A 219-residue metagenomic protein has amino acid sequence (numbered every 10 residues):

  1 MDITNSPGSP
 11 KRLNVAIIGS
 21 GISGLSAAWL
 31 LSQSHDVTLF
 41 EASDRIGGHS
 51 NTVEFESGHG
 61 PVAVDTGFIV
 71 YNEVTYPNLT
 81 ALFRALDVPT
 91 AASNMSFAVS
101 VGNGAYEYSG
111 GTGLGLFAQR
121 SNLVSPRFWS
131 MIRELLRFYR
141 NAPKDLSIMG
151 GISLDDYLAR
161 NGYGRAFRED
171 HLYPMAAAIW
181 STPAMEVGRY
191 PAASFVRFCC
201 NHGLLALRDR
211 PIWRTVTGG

Functional and structural regions predicted by a protein language model:
M1-V15, S34, F55: Extreme N-terminal leader/targeting segments of oxidoreductases
R12-L39: N-terminal Rossmann-like FAD-binding beta1-loop-alpha1 element of flavoenzymes
I22-S23, D44-I46, A177-A178: Short, solvent-exposed loop/turn segments at secondary-structure junctions
S32-E56: Glycine-rich FAD pyrophosphate-binding loop
D36-T38, A63, P89: Conserved beta-strand segments of alpha/beta enzyme cores
V53-L79: N-terminal glycine-rich dinucleotide-binding loop that anchors FAD/FMN and/or NAD(P) in oxidoreductases
N72-L207: Mobile amphipathic helical/loop "lid" adjacent to a hydrophobic cofactor/ligand pocket
D209-G219: Short, intrinsically disordered, charge-balanced linker/junction segments flanking boundaries in proteins
